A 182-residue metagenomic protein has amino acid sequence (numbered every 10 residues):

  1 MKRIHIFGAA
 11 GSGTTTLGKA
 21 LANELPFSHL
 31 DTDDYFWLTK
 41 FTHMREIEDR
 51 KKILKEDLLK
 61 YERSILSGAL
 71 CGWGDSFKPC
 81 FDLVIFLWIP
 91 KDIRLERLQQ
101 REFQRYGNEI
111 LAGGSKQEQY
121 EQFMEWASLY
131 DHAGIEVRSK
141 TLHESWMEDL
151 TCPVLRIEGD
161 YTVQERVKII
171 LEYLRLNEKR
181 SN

Functional and structural regions predicted by a protein language model:
R3: Walker A (P-loop) ATP-phosphate-binding motif of ABC ATPase nucleotide-binding domains
I6: Hydrophobic anchor at the beta1->P-loop junction of P-loop NTPases
A10: The conserved Walker
T14-T15: Walker A/P-loop
K19, N23-E62: Conserved substrate/cofactor phosphate-moiety recognition/catalytic segment in nucleotide-dependent phosphotransferases
I47-D92: Glycine-rich phosphate-binding loop used to anchor ATP phosphates in small-molecule kinases, encompassing both
W88-R138: A glycine- and Lys/Arg-enriched "phosphate-lid" helix/loop adjacent to the NTP-binding pocket of small-molecule kinases
E125-N182: NTP-dependent small-molecule kinase module
